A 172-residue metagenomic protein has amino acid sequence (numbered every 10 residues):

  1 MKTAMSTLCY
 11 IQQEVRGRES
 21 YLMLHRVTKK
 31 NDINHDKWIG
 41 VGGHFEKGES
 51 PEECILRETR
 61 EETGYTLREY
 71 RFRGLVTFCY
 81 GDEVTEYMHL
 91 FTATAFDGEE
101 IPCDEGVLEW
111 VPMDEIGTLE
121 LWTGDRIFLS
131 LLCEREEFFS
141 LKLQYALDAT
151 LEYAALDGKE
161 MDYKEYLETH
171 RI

Functional and structural regions predicted by a protein language model:
M1-L22: Conserved N-terminal beta-strand and adjoining loop/helix that marks the start of the Nudix/MutT-like hydrolase domain
T7, H35-W38: A positional/architectural concept
I11-Q13, H25-R26, T92-A95: Residue-level signal for short segments within beta-strands and strand-turn junctions of well-structured beta-sheet
R18-E19, K30-I33: Short N-terminal binding/cap micro-motifs at the start of the first secondary-structure element
W38-H44: Short glycine-enriched, charge-decorated loop/helix-capping segments at active-site entrances that position
F45-R68, F78-L132, A155-I172: Unchanged
G74: Catalytic phosphate/metal-binding cores of nucleic-acid and nucleotide-processing enzymes, i.e., regions that mediate
L132-A154: Short, active-site-adjacent segments that bind or coordinate small-molecule cofactors and metal centers
